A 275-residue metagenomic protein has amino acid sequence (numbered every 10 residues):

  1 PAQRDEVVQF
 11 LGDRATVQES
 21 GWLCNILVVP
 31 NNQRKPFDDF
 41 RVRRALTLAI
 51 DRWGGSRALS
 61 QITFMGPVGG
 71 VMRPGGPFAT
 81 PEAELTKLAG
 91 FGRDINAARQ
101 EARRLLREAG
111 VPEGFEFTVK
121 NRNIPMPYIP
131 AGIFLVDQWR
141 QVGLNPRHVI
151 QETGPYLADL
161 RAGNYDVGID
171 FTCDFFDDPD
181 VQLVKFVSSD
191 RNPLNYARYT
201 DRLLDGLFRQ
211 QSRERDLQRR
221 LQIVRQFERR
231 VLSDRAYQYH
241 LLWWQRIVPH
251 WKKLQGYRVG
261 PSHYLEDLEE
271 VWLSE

Functional and structural regions predicted by a protein language model:
P1-E6, F10, R44, I133-V136 (+2 more regions): Ligand-site clamp/hinge motif
P1-R34, R57-A58, F171: Extracellular/periplasmic solute-recognition and catalytic clefts
Q3-Q18, A162-Y165, D178-P193, W251-Y257: Ligand-binding "clamshell"
Q33, F37-A79, I95, P130-A131 (+1 more regions): Periplasmic-binding protein-like
R41, G69, A89-N96, N145-Y156 (+3 more regions): Extracytoplasmic/peripheral linker and loop segments enriched in polar/acidic and small residues with frequent Thr/Pro
G66-R107, P125-Y128: Structural transition elements
G114-I124, R147-V149: Short, well-ordered beta-strand elements
V248-E275: Long beta-strand-rich cores associated with HINT superfamily self-processing modules
